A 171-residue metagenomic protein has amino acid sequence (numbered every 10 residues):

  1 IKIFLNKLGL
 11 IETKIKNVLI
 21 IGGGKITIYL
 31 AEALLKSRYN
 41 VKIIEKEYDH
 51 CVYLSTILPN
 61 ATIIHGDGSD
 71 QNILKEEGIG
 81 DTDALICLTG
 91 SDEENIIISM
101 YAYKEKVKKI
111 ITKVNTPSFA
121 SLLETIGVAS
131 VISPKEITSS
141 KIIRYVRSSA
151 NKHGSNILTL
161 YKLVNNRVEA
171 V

Functional and structural regions predicted by a protein language model:
I1-V171: Cytosolic regulatory regions of ion transport systems
